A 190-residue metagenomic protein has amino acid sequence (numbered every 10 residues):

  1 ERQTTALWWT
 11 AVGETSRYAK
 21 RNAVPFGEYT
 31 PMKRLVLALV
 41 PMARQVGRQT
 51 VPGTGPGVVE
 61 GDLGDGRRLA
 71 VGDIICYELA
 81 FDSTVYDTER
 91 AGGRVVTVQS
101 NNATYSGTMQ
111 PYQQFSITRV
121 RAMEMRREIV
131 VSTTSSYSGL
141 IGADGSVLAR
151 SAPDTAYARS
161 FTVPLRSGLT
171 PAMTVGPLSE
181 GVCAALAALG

Functional and structural regions predicted by a protein language model:
E1-G190: Enzyme catalytic cores with a strong preference for nitrogen-chemistry domains
